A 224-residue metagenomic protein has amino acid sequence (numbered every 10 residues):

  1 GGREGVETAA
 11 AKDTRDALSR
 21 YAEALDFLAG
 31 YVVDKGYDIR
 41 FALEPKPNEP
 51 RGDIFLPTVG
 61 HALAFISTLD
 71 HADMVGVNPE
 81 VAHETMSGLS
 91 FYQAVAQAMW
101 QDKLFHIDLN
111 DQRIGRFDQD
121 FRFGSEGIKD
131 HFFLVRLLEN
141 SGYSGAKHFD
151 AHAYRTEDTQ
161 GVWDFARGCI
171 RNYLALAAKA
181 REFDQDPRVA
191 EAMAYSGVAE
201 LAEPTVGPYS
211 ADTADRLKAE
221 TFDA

Functional and structural regions predicted by a protein language model:
G1, F117, R136, H148 (+2 more regions): Alpha/beta catalytic barrel-like cores
G1-G76, A199-T205, D223: Active-site acidic/histidine proton-transfer and metal-coordination neighborhood in alpha/beta enzyme cores
A9-L18, G52-L63, D73-G76, H83-S144 (+2 more regions): Gly/Pro-rich active-site loop or hairpin
L25-V32, I66, L138, I170-A180: Hydrophobic, Leu/Ile/Phe/Ala-enriched alpha-helical segments that form helix-helix packing faces
L43-P45, V81, A151: A general secondary-structure junction signal
